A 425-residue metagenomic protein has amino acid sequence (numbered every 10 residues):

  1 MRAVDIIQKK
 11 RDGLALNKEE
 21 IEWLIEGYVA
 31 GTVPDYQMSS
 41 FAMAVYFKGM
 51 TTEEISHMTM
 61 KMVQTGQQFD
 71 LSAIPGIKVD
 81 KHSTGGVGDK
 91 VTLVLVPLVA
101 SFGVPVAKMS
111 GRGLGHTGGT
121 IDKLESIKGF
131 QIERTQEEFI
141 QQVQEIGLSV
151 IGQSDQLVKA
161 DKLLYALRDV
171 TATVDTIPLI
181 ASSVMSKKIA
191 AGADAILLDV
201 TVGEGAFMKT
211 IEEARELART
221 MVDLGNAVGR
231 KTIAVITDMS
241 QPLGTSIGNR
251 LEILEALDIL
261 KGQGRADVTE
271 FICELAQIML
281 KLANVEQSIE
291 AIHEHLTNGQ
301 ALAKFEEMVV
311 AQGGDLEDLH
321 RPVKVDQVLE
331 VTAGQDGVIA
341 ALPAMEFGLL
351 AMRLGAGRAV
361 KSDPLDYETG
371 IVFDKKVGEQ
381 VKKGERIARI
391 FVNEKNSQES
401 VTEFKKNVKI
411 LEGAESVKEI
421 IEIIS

Functional and structural regions predicted by a protein language model:
M1-G88, I127, E306-Q312, I424-S425: Acidic, glycine/proline-rich low-complexity segments that act as flexible tails and inter-domain linkers
D5, K10, A15-N17, Q68-F69 (+5 more regions): Well-ordered secondary-structure scaffolds
F47-K48, L93-A107, K187-G192, A227-V228 (+1 more regions): Alpha-helix C-terminal capping segments
I77-A100, V104-H116: Glycine/serine-rich anion-binding loops at beta->alpha junctions that coordinate negatively charged ligand groups
T92, S110, T117-D122, S154 (+3 more regions): Short acidic, glycine/serine/threonine-rich loops at helix termini
M109, V143, I151-Q153, V184 (+2 more regions): Short beta-strand segments
K123-S149, R219-G225, G229: A glycine-rich helix N-cap at a beta->alpha junction
Q144-A193: Phosphate/diphosphate-binding glycine-rich loops and adjacent basic-rich segments that engage nucleotide
